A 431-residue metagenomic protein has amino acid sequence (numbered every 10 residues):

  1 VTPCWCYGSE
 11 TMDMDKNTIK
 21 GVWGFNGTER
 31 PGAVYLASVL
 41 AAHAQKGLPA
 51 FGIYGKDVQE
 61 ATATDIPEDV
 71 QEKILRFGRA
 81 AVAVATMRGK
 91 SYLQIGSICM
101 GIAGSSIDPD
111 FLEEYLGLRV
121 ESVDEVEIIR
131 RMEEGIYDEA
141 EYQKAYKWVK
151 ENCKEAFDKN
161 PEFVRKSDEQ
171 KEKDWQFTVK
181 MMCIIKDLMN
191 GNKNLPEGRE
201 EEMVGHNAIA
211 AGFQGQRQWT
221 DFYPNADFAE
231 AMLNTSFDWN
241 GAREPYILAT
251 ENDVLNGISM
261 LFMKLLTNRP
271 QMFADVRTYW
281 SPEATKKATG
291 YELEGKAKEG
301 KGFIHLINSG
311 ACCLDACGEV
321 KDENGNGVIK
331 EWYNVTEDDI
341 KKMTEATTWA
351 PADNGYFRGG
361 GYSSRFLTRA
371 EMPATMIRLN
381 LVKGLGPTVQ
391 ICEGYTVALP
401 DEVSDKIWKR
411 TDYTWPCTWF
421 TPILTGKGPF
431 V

Functional and structural regions predicted by a protein language model:
P3-C4, K16-G24, Y115, G135 (+4 more regions): Anaerobic metallocofactor- and corrinoid-dependent redox/one-carbon enzyme cores, especially those from methanogenesis
W5, F77, I102, I107 (+2 more regions): Broad hydrophobic/π-residue packing in well-ordered secondary structure
W5-S9, E29-R30, E60-A61, C99-A103 (+3 more regions): Flexible loop/turn segments at secondary-structure boundaries
G8-D13, D108: A short acidic, amphipathic alpha-helical/loop segment
M12-K16, A41-A44: Acidic (Asp/Glu)-rich catalytic clusters
V22-S167, D174: Cap/lid and interdomain-hinge subdomains that line or gate substrate/regulatory clefts in soluble alpha/beta enzymes
